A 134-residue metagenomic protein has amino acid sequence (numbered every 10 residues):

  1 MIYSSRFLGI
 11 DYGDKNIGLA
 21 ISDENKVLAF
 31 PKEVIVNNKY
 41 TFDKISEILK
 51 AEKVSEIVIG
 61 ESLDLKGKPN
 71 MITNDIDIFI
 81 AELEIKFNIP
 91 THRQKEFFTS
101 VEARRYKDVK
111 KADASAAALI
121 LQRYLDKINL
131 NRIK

Functional and structural regions predicted by a protein language model:
I2-L8, K15-K134: Phosphate- and other anionic-substrate recognition elements at nucleic-acid/protein interfaces
